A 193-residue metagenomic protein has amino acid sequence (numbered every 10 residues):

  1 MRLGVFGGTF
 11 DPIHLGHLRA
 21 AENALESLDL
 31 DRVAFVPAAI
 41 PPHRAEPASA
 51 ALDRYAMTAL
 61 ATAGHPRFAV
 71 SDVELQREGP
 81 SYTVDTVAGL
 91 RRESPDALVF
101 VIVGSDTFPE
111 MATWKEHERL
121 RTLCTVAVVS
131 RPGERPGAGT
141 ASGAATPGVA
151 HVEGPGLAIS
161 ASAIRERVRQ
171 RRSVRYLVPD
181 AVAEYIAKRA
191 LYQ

Functional and structural regions predicted by a protein language model:
M1-Q193: Nucleotidyltransferase catalytic core that binds NTPs
